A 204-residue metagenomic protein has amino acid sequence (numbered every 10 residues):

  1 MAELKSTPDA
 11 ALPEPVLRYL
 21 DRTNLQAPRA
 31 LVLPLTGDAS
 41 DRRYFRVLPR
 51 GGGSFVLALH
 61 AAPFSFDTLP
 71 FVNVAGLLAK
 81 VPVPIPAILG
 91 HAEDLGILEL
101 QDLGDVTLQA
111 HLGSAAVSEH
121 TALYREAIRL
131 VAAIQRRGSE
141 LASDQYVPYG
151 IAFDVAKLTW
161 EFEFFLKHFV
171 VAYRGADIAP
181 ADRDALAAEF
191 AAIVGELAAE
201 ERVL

Functional and structural regions predicted by a protein language model:
M1-P34, R42-R43, F64-F66: Regulatory N- and C-terminal appendages and interdomain linkers associated with kinase/kinase-like NTP transferase
L12, V16-T23, S139-I151, A156 (+1 more regions): An alpha-helical support segment within catalytic cores of ATP-dependent transferases
L25-A27, V83, A176: Helix N-cap/coil-helix junction residues
R29, D41, G52-S54, D94 (+1 more regions): A structure-centric signal for secondary-structure junctions around beta-strands
T36, F45-W160, F164, V171: ATP-binding pocket architecture of kinase catalytic cores
D41-L48, L57, I134, F190-L204: Active-site acidic catalytic loop and adjacent metal/ATP-binding pocket of ATP-dependent phosphoryl transfer enzymes
